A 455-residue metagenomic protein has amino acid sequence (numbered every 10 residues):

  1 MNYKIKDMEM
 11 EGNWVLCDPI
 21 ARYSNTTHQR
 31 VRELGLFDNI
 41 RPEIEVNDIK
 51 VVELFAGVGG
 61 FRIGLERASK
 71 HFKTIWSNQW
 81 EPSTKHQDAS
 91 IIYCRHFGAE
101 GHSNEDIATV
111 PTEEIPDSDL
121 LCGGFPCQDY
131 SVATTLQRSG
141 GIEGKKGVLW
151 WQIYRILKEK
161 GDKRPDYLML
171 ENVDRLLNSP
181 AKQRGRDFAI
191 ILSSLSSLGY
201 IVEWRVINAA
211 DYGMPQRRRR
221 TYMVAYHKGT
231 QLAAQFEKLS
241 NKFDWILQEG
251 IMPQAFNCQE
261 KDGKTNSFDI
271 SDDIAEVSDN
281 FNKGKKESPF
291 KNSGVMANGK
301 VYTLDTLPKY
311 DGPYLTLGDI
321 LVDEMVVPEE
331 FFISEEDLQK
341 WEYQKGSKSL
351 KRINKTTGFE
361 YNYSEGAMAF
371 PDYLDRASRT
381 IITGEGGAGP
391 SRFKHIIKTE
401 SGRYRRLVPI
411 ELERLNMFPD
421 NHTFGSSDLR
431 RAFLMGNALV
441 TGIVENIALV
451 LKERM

Functional and structural regions predicted by a protein language model:
N2-Q29, I49, S293-M455: C-terminal target-recognition/interaction regions appended to catalytic cores
G12-R164, V173-F188: Core alpha/beta nucleotide-donor-binding catalytic domains of modification enzymes
F55, E81-T84, I107, D174 (+6 more regions): Short, flexible loop/turn elements at secondary-structure junctions
G59, P126-Y130, D174-R175, A210-G213 (+4 more regions): Short, solvent-exposed loop/turn segments at secondary-structure junctions
V110, Y130, M214, H395-I397 (+1 more regions): Short clusters of hydrophobic/aromatic residues that line enzyme substrate/ligand-binding pockets
T112-S118, Y130-M368: Class I S-adenosyl-L-methionine
G124, Y167, R406-P409: Short aromatic/basic micro-patch
